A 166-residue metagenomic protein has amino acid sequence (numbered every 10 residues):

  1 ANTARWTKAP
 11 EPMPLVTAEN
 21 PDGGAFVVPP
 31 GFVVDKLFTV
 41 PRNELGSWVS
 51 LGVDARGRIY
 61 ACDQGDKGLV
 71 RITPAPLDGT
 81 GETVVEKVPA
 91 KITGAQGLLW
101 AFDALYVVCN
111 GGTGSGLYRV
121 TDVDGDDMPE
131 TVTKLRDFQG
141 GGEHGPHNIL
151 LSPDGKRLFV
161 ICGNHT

Functional and structural regions predicted by a protein language model:
A1-T166: Beta-propeller domains with acidic blade repeats across secreted/periplasmic ectodomains and cytosolic WD/CNH propellers
